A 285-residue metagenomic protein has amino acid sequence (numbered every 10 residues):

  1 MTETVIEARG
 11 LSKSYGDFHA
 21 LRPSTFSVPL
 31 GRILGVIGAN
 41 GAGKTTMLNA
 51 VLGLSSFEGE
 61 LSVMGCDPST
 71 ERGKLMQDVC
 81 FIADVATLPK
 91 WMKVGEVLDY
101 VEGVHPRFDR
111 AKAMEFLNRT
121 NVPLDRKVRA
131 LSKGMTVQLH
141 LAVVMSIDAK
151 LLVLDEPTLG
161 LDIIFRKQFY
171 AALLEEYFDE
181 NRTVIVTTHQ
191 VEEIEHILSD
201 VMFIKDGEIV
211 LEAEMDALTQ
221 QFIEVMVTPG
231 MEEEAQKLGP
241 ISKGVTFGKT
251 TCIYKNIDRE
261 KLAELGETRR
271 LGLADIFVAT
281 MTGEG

Functional and structural regions predicted by a protein language model:
I6, L21-P23, M76: Conserved structural motif at the start of ABC-family nucleotide-binding domains
L34-A39: The feature captures the beta-strand-to-loop junction immediately N-terminal to the Walker
L52: Helix-to-loop junction immediately C-terminal to a conserved catalytic motif
G59-T70, K74-L75: Conserved ABC transporter NBD signature motif
A83-L139: ABC-family P-loop ATPase nucleotide-binding domains
L152-E156, L161: Catalytic Walker B motif of ABC-type/P-loop ATPase nucleotide-binding domains
Q168-Y254: ABC transporter nucleotide-binding domain
S242-G285: C-terminal coupling/interaction segments
